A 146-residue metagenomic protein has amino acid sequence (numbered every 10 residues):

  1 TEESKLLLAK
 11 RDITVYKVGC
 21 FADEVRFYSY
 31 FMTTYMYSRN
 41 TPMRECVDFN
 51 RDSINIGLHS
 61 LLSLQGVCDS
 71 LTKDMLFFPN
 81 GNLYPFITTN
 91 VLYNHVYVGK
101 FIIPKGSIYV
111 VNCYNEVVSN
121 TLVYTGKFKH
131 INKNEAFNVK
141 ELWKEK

Functional and structural regions predicted by a protein language model:
T1-L58, L64-K146: Conserved NAD+-utilizing ADP-ribose enzyme module
